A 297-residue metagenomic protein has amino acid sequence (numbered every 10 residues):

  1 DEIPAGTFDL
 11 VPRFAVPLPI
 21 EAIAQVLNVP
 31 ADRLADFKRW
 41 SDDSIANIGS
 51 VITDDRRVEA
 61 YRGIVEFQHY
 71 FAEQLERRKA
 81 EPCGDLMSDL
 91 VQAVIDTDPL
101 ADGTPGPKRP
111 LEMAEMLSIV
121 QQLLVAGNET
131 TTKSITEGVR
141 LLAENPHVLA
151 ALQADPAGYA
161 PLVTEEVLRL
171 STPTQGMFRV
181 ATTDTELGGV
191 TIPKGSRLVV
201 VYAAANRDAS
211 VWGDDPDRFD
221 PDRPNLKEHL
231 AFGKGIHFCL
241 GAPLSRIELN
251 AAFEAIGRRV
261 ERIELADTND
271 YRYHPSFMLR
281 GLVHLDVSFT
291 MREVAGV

Functional and structural regions predicted by a protein language model:
D1-V297: Cytochrome P450
